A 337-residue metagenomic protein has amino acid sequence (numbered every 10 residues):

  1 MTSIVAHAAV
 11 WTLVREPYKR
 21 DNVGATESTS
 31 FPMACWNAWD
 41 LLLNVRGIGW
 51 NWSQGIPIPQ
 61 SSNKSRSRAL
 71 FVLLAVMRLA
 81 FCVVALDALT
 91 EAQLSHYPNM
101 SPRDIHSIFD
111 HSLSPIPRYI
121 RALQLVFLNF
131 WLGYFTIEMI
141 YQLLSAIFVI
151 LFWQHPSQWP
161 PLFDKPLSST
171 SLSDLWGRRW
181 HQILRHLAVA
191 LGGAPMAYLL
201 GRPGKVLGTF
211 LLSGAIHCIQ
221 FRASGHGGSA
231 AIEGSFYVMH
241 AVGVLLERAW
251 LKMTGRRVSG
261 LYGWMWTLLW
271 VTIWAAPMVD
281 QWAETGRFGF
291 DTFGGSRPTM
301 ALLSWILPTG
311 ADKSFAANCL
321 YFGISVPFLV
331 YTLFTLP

Functional and structural regions predicted by a protein language model:
M1, E91-I108, S112-V126, L199-P203 (+3 more regions): Membrane-lumen (extracellular) interface motif
M1-S145, I150, S157, P161-F163 (+1 more regions): Intramembrane catalytic core of multi-pass membrane enzymes that act on lipidic substrates
S3-H7, V83, Y134-Y141, F210-G214 (+2 more regions): Alpha-helical transmembrane segments of multi-pass membrane proteins
A9-E16, A88, A92, I147-L151 (+4 more regions): Structural signature of transmembrane alpha-helix termini at the membrane-water interface
C35, I116-L123, A249, M253 (+3 more regions): Short helical patches
I137, S145-R222, R256-P337: Membrane-interfacial catalytic/cofactor-binding modules of polytopic membrane enzymes
A223-R248, T267-A275: Hydrophobic transmembrane alpha-helices
